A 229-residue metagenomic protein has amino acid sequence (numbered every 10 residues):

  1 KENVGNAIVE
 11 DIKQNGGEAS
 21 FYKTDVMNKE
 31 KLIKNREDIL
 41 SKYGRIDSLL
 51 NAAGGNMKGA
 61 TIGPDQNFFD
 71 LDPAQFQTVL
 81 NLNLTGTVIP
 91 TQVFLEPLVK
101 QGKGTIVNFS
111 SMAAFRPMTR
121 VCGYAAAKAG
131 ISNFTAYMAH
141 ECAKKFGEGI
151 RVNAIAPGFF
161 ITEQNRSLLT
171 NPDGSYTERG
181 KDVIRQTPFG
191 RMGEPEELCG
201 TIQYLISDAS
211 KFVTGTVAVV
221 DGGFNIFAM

Functional and structural regions predicted by a protein language model:
E2-N3, K23-N35, P73, E197: The beta1-alpha1 cofactor-binding region of Rossmann-like NAD(H)/NADP(H)-dependent oxidoreductases
A60-Q77, V183: Substrate-binding pocket helix/loop in short-chain dehydrogenase/reductase
G63-Q66, K145-F146, A154, F159-Q186 (+1 more regions): A glycine/serine/threonine-rich, flexible loop-to-helix segment that serves as the NAD(P) cofactor-binding "lid"
T91, A127: Active-site helix of classical SDR
S111: Residue(s) in the substrate-gating loop at a strand-loop-helix junction that position the organic substrate next
R116, Q203, T214-M229: Short C-terminal tail/terminal secondary-structure segment of NAD(P)H-dependent dehydrogenase/reductase domains
F146, R151, V213-G215: Short, small/polar-rich loop/turn modules that mediate ligand/substrate recognition or access, typified
